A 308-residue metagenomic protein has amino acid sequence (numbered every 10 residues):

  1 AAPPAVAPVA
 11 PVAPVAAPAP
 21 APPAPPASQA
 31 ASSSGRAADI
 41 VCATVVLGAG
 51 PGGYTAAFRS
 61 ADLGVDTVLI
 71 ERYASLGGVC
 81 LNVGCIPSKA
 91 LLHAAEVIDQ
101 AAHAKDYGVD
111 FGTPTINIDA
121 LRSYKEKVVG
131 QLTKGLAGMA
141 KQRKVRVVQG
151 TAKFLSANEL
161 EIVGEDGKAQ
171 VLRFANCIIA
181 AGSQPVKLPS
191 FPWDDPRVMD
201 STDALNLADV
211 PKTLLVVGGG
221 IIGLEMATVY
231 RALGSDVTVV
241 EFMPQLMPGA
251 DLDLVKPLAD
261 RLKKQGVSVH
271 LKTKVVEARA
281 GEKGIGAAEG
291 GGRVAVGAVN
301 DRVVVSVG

Functional and structural regions predicted by a protein language model:
A1-S34: Acidic, proline-/serine-/threonine-rich low-complexity intrinsically disordered repeat tracts
P25-C42, P51, F58-D66, E71-V210 (+6 more regions): Glycine-rich flavin
V46, L69, L215-V216: Hydrophobic Val/Ile/Leu positions in short beta-strands of Rossmann-like dinucleotide-binding domains
G48-P51, A74, V217-G220: Glycine-rich Rossmann-fold phosphate-binding loop(s) that bind the pyrophosphate of adenine dinucleotide cofactors
G53-Y54, G223-L224: N-terminal Rossmann-fold NAD(P) dinucleotide-binding loop
A57, A61, A227, R231-A232: Gly/Ala-rich phosphate-binding loop of Rossmann-like dinucleotide-binding domains, activating on the conserved
S235: Glycine-centered, small-residue-biased loops immediately flanking beta-strands in adenine/cofactor-binding cores
